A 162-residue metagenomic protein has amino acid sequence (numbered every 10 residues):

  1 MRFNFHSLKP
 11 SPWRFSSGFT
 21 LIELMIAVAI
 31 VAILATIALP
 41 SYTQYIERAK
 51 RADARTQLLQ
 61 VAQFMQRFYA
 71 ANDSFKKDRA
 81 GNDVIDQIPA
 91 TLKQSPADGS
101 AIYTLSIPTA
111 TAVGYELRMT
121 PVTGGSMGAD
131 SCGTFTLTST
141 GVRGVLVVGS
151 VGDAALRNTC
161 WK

Functional and structural regions predicted by a protein language model:
M1-F19: N-terminal leader/signal peptides at the extreme start of proteins
R2-H6, A70-K162: Periplasmic/extracellular, small/polar-rich flexible segments of pilin-like filament-forming proteins
R14, Y45, Y69, L137: Short glycine- and Lys/Arg-enriched binding-loop motifs that mark or flank ligand-binding interfaces
F15-Y45: N-terminal single-pass transmembrane signal-anchor helix
S16, R48-A52, T56, A110 (+1 more regions): Residues at secondary-structure transition points
I22-A32, R51-T56, Q60, V84 (+1 more regions): Short, charged low-complexity linear motifs
E47-S74: Membrane-proximal N-terminal amphipathic helix
